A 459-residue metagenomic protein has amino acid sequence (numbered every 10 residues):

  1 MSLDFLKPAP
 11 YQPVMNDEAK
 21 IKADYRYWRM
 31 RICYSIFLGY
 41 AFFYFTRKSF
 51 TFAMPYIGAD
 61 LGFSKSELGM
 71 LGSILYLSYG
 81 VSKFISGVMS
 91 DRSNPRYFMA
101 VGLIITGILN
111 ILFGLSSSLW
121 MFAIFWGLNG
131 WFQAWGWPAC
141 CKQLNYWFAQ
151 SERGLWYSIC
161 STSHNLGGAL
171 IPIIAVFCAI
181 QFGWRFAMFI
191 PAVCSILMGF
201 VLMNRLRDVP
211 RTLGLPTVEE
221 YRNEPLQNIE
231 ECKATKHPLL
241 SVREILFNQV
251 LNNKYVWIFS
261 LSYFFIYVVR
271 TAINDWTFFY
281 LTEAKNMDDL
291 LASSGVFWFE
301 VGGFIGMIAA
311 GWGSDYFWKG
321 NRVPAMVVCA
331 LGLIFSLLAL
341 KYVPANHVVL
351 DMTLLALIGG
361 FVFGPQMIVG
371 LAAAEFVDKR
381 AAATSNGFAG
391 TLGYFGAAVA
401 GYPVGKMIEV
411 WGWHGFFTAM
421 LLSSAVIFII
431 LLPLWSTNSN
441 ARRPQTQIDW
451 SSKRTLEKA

Functional and structural regions predicted by a protein language model:
K48, Y76-F84, G168-A169, E300-I308 (+1 more regions): Residue-level signature of mid-helix packing/kink "hotspots" within the transmembrane helices of 12-pass Major
F50-M54, N252-I308, Q366, A400-G401: Extracytoplasmic gate region of multi-pass secondary transporters
G62, N94, L115-W120, F132 (+1 more regions): Helix-breaking motifs and short loop linkers at transmembrane-helix boundaries and internal kinks in secondary membrane
V81-W120: Conserved MFS/SLC helix-loop-helix module at the cytosolic interface between two early adjacent transmembrane helices
R92-L103, Y316-A330: Cytoplasmic membrane-interface "Motif A"-like loop-to-helix N-cap segments of 12-TM Major Facilitator Superfamily
F125-L166: Cytoplasmic helix-loop-helix junction between adjacent transmembrane helices in 12-TM secondary transporters
C160-R211: Helix-loop-helix hairpin linking two adjacent transmembrane segments in secondary transporters
G320-A372: C-terminal transmembrane helical hairpin of 12-TM major facilitator-type secondary transporters
